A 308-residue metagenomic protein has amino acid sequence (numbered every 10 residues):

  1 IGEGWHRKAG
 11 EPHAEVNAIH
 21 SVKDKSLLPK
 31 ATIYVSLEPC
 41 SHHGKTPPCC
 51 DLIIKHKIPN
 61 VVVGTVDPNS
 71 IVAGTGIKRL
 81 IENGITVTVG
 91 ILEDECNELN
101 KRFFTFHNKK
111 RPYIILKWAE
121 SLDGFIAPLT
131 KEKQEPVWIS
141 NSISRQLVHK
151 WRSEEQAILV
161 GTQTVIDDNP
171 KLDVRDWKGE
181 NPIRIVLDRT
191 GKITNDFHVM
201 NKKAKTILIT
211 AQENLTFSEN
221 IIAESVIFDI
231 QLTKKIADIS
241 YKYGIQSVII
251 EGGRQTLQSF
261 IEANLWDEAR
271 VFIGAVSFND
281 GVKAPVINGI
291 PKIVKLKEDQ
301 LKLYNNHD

Functional and structural regions predicted by a protein language model:
I1-G2, P128: A structural microfeature
G2-E95, S259: Zn2+-dependent cytidine deaminase-like catalytic core
H13, A73, E98-L99, T194-D196 (+3 more regions): Short, charged, surface-exposed secondary-structure boundary motifs
P59-D67, R184-R189, T206-E213, E268-V276: Short internal beta-strands
T105, R111-S247, Q255-Q258: Active-site ligand-binding patch in enzyme domains
T256, F260-E268: Short acidic amphipathic segments
D280-D308: Conserved histidine-centered catalytic loops in small-molecule metabolism enzymes
